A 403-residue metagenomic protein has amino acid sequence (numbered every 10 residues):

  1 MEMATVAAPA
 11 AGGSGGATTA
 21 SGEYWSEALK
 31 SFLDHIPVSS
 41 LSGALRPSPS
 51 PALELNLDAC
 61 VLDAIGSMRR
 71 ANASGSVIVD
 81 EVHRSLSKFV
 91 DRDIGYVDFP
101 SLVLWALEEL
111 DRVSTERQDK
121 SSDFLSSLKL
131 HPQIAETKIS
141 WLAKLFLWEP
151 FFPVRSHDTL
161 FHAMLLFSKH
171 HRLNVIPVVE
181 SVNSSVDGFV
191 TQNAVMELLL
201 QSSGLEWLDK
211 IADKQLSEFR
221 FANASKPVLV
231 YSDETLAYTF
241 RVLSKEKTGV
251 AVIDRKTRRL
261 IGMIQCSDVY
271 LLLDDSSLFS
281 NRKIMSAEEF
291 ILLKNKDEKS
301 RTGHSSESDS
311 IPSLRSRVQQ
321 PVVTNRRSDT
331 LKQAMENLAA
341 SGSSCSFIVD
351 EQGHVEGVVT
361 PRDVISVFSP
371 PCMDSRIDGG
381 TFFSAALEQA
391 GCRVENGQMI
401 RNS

Functional and structural regions predicted by a protein language model:
M1-S403: Tandem CBS (Cystathionine beta-synthase) repeat/Bateman regulatory domains
